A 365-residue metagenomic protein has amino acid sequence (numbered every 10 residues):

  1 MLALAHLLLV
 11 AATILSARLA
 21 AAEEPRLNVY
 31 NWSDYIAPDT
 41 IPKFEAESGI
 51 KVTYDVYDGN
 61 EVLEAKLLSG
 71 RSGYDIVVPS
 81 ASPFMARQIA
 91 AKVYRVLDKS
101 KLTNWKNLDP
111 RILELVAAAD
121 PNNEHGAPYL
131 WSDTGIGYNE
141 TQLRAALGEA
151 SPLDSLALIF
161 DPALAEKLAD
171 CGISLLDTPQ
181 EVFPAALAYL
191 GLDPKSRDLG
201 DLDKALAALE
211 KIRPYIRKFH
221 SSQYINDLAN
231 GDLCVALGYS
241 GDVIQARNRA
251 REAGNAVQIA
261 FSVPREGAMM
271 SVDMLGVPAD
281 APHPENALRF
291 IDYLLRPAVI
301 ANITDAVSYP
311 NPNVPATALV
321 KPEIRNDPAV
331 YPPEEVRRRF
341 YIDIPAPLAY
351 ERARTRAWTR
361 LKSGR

Functional and structural regions predicted by a protein language model:
E23-I89: Early extracytoplasmic/lumenal segment of secretory-pathway proteins
S80-M85, I89-Y215, H220-A229: Extracytoplasmic ligand-binding site segments that recognize negatively charged/polar headgroups
P83-R87, V235-A256: A ligand-binding cleft/hinge motif common to bilobed small-molecule-binding domains
R95-K106, A253-M269, P278-A281: Short beta-strand->loop
G137-Q142, A188-G191, S271-H283, N302: A bilobed periplasmic-binding-protein/Venus flytrap-type ligand-binding module shared by bacterial periplasmic
L202-K211, R217, N255-G276, R325: Periplasmic-binding protein-like
N226, E334-R365: Conserved C-terminal helix/tail region of periplasmic/extracytoplasmic solute-binding proteins
P278-R339: Mature extracytoplasmic/periplasmic domains
